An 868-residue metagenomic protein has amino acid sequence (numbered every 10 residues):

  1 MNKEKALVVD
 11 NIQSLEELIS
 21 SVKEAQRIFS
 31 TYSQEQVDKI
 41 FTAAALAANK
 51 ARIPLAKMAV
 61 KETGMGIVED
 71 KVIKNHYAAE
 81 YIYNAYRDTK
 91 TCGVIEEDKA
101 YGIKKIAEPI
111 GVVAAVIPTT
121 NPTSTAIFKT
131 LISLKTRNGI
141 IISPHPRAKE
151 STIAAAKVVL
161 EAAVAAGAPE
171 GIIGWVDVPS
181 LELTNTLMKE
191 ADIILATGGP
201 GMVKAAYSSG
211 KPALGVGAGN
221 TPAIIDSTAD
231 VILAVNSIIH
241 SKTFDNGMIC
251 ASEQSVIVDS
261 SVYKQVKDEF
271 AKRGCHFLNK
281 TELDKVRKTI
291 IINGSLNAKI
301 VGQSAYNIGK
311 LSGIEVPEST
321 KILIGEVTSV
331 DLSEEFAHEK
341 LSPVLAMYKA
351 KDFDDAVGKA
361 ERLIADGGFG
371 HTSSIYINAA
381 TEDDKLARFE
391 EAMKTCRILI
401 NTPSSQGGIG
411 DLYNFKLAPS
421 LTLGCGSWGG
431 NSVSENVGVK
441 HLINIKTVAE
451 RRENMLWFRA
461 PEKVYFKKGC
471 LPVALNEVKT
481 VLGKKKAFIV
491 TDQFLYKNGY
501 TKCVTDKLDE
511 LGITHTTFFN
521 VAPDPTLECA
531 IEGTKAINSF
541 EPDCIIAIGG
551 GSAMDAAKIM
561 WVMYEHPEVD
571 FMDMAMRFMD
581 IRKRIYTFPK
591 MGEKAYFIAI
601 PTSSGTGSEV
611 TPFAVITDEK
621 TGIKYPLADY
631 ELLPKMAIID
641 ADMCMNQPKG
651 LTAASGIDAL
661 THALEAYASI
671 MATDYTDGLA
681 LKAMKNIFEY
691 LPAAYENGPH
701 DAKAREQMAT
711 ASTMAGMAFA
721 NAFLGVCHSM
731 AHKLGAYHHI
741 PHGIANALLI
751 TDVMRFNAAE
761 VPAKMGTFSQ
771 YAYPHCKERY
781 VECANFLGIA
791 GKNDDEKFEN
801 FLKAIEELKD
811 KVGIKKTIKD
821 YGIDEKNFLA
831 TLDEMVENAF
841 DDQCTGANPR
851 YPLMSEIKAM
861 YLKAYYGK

Functional and structural regions predicted by a protein language model:
N2-K104, I132, K272: N-terminal Rossmann-like NAD(P)+-binding subdomain of aldehyde/semialdehyde dehydrogenases
V9-N11, V203-D331, G358: ALDH superfamily catalytic-core signature
S30, I314-E315, S319-N454: Conserved C-terminal structural/oligomerization subdomain of aldehyde/semialdehyde dehydrogenase
K90, A155, E528-D642: Glycine/threonine-rich beta-strand-loop-alpha-helix active-site module that forms ligand/phosphate-binding
V94-L233: Rossmann-like NAD(P) dinucleotide-binding subdomain of oxidoreductase/dehydrogenase enzymes
K264, K272, V610-A722: Carboxylate- and glycine-rich phosphate/diphosphate-binding segment that chelates Mg2+/Mn2+
M455-C544, I818-K819: ATP/NTP phosphate-donor binding region
Y737, G743-L829, G867: Gly/Pro-rich interdomain helix-loop hinge
